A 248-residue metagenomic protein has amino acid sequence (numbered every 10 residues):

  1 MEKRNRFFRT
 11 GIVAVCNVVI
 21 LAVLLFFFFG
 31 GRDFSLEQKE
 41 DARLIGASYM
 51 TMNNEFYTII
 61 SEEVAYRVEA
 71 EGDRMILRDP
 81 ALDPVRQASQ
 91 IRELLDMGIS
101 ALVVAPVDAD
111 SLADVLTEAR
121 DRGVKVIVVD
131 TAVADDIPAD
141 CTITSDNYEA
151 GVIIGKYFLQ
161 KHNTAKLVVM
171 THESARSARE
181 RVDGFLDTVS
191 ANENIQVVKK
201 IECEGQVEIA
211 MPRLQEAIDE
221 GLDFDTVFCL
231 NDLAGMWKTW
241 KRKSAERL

Functional and structural regions predicted by a protein language model:
M1-R43, T117-R122: Short, low-complexity disordered leader/linker segments with a strong preference for bacterial N-terminal type II
L44-E63, R67, E71, I76-S89 (+5 more regions): Extracytoplasmic "Venus flytrap"
F56-D73, A150-I154, S177-I195, I209-R213 (+1 more regions): Short, solvent-exposed amphipathic alpha-helices that sit in or adjacent to ligand/effector-binding or catalytic
M75, G123-I127, V197: Hydrophobic beta-strand scaffold residues
Q87, I143-L167, R179, V207-M211: Hydrophobic alpha-helical segments within soluble ligand-binding/sensing domains
R92-A101, V124, E220-D225: Short acidic/histidine-rich motifs immediately flanking catalytic phosphotransfer sites in two-component signaling
V104-A119, F185, V198-K199, E204-L248: Hydrophobic alpha-helical
A109-E149, Q160, K166: Flexible loop/hinge segments that line or gate small-molecule binding clefts
